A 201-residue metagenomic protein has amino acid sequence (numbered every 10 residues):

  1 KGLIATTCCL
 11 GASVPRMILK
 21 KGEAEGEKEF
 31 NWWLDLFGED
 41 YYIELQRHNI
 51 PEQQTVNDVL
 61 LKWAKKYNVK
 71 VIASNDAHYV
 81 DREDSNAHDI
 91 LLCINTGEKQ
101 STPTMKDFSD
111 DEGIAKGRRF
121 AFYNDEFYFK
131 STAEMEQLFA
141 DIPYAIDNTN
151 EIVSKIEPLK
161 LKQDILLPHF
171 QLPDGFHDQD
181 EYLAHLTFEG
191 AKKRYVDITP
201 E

Functional and structural regions predicted by a protein language model:
K1-E201: Phosphodiester-processing cores and adjacent nucleic acid-binding clamps
